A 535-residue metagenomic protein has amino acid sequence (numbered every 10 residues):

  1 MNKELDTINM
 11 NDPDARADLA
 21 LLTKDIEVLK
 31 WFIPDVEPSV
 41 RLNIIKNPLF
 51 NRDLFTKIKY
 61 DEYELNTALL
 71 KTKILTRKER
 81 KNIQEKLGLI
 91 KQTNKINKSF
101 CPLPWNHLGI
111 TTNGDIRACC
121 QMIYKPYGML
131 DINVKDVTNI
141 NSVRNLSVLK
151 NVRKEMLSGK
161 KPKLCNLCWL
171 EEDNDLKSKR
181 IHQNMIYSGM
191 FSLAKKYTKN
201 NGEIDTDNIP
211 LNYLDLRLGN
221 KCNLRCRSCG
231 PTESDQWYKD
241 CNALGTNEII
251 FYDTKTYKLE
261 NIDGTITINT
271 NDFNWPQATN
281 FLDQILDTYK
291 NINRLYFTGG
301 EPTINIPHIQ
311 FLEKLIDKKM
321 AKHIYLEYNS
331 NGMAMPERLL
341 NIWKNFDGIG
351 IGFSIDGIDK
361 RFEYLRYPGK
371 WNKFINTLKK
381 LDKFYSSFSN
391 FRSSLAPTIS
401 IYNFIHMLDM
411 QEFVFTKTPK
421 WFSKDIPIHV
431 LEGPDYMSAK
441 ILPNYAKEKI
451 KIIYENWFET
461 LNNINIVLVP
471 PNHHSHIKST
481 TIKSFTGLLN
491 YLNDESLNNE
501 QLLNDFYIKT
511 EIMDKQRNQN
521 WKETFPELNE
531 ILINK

Functional and structural regions predicted by a protein language model:
M1-L89: Alpha-helical scaffold segments
E85-G219, S228-Y257, W521-K535: Flexible mid-to-C-terminal extensions adjoining Fe-S/redox cofactors in radical SAM and related proteins
Q121-E172, F384, S389-R392, N444-I508 (+2 more regions): C-terminal accessory region of radical SAM enzymes
L211-K221, T232-Q277, Y289-I306, K318-E337 (+3 more regions): Core AdoMet radical
T254-A278, Y289-L295, L312-D317, K322 (+6 more regions): Eukaryote-biased activation of long, low-complexity terminal tails and linkers
F281-Q284, F311, R338-I342, K370-L381 (+1 more regions): A general structural detector for well-ordered alpha-helical segments in enzyme core domains, enriched
N341-D347, D382-Y385, T418: Acidic (Asp/Glu)-rich catalytic clusters
I401-K417: Catalytic cores of alpha/beta
